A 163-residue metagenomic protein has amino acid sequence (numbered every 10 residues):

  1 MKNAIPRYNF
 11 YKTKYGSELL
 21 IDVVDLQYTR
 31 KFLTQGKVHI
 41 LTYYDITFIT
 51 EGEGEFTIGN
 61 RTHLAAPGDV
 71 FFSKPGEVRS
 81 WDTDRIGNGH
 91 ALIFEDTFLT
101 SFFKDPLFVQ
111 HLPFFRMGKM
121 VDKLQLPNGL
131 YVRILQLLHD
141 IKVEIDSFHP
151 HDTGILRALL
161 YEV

Functional and structural regions predicted by a protein language model:
M1-A66, F108: Generic protein-terminus/edge-of-domain signal
K2-E18, D22, D82-D146: A hydrophobic/aromatic-rich effector-binding and dimerization subdomain of bacterial HTH-type transcriptional regulators
D45-F48, R133-L137, L159, V163: Amphipathic, well-ordered alpha-helical segments in soluble domains
E51-E53, G76, T97: Short loop segments at secondary-structure junctions
E55-T57, S73, V78-R85: Short beta-strand His + acidic residue motifs that chelate non-heme Fe in jelly-roll/DSBH and cupin folds
A65-V78, I93: Conserved metal-binding segment of the jelly-roll/cupin
G129, I145-L159: All-alpha amphipathic helical-bundle segments outside canonical DNA-binding/catalytic cores that form hydrophobic
